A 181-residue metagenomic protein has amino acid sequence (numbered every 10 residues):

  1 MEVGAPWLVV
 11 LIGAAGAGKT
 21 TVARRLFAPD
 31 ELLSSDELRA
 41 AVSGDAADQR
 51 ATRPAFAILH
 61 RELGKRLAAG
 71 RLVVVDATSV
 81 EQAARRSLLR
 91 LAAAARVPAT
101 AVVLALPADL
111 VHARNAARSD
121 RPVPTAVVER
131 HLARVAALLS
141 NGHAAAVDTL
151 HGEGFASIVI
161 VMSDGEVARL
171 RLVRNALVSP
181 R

Functional and structural regions predicted by a protein language model:
E2-I12, A17, R25, P29 (+1 more regions): Conserved GTP-binding G-domain of TRAFAC-class P-loop NTPases and closely related GTPase folds
A17-R71, V80, L110-H112: Conserved substrate/cofactor phosphate-moiety recognition/catalytic segment in nucleotide-dependent phosphotransferases
D48-R53, A92-A93, R118-R121: Short, hinge-like loop/turn segments at secondary-structure boundaries
E62, L88-R90: Aromatic/hydrophobic pocket-lining residues that form π-stacking "cages" and hydrophobic walls in ligand
A69-G70, A95-T100, H143-A144, E153-S157: Short glycine-/polar-rich loops that comprise or flank the Walker A/P-loop and associated switch/sensor motifs
V73-D76, A101: Short catalytic-loop micro-motif centered on adjacent basic/acidic residues
D76-R85: Acidic, metal-coordinating catalytic cores used for nucleic-acid/nucleotide bond scission and strand-transfer chemistry
A95-R114: Conserved phosphate-donor/acceptor-positioning beta-strand/loop module used by diverse small-molecule
